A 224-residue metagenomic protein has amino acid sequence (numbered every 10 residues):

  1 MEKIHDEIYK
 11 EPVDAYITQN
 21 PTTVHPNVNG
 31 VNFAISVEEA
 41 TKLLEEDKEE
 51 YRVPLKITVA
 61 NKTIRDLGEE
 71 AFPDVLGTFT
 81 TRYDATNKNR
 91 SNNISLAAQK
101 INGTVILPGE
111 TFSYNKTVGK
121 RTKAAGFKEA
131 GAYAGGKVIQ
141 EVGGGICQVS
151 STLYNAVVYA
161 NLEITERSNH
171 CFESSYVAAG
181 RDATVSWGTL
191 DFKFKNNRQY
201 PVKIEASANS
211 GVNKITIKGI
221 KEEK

Functional and structural regions predicted by a protein language model:
M1-K224: Surface-exposed, secretory/extracytoplasmic low-complexity segments enriched in Ser/Thr/Asn/Gly/Pro
